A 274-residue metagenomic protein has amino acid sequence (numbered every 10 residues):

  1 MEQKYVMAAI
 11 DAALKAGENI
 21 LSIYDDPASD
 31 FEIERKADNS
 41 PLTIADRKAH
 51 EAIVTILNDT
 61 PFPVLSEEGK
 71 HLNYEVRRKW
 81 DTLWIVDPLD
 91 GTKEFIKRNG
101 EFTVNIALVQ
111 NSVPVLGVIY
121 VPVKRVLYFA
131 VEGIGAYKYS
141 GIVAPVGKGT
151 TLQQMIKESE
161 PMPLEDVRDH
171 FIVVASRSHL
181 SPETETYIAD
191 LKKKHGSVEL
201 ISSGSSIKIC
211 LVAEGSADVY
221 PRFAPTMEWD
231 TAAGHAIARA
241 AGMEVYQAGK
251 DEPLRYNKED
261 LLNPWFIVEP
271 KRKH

Functional and structural regions predicted by a protein language model:
M1-A13, G17, T151, M155 (+3 more regions): Oxyanion/phosphate-interacting regions
M1-L89, T186, K193, S203 (+3 more regions): N-terminal subdomain of lithium-sensitive/metallo-dependent phosphomonoesterases centered on the IMPase/IPPase/PAP
I20, D46, L57, T92 (+5 more regions): Residue-level signal for inorganic ion chemistry
R47, G69, S178-H179, S206 (+1 more regions): Short, surface-exposed acidic/glycine-rich loop or hinge patches that mediate macromolecular interfaces
F62, D81-L83, V115, F171 (+1 more regions): Conserved acidic residues
V76-R78, I96-G100, A130, E259: Short glycine/proline-enriched turns and hinge-like loops at secondary-structure junctions
W80-I119: Glycine-rich active-site/cofactor-binding loop and its immediate structural neighborhood
A107-I209, K258-H274: Acidic beta-strand-loop-alpha-helix segment within the catalytic core of divalent metal-dependent phosphate-processing
